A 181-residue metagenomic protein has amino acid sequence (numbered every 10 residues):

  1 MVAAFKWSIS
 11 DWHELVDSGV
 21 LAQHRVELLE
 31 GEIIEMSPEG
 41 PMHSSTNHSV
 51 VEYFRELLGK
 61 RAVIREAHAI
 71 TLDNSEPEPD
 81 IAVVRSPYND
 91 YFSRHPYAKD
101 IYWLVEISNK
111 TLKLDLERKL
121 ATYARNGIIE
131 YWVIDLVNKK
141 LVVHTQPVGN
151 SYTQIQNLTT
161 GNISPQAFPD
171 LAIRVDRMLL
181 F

Functional and structural regions predicted by a protein language model:
M1-F181: Gly/Pro/Ser/Thr-rich low-complexity, intrinsically disordered segments predominantly at protein N-termini
